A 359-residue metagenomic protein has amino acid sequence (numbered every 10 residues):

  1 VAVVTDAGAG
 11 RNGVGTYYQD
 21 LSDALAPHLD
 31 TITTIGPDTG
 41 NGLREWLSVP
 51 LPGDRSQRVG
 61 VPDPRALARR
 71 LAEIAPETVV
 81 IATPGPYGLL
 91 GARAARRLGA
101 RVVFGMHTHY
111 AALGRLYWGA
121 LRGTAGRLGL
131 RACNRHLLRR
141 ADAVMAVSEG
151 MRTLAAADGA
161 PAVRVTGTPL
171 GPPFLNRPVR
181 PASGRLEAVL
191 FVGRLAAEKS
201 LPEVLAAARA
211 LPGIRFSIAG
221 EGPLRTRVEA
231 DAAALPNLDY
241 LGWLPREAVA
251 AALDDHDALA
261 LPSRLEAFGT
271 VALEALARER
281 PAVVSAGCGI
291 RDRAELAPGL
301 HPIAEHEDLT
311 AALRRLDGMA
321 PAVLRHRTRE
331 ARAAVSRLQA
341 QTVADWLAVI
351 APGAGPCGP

Functional and structural regions predicted by a protein language model:
V1-N41, R209, L338-A340, A344-W346: N-terminal subdomain of nucleotide-sugar transferases
G15-T16, E187, F191-A210, P223-R227: A conserved mid-protein helix/loop that constitutes part of the nucleotide-sugar donor-binding site
P84, R264: Aromatic "clamp/platform" in nucleotide-sugar-dependent glycosyltransferases that forms part of the donor/acceptor
G126-R177, G184: Donor nucleotide-sugar binding/catalytic pocket of nucleotide-sugar-dependent glycosyltransferases
R227-E247: Nucleotide-activated donor-binding/catalytic signature segment of Leloir-type glycosyltransferases, i.e., the conserved
P281-S285: Short hydrophobic beta-strand element within catalytic cores of glycosyltransferases and related nucleotide-activated
R291-R315: Change "using UDP/GDP/dTDP sugars" to "using nucleotide sugars
P321-A351: A charged, aromatic-enriched C-terminal amphipathic alpha-helix characteristic of glycosyltransferases across folds
